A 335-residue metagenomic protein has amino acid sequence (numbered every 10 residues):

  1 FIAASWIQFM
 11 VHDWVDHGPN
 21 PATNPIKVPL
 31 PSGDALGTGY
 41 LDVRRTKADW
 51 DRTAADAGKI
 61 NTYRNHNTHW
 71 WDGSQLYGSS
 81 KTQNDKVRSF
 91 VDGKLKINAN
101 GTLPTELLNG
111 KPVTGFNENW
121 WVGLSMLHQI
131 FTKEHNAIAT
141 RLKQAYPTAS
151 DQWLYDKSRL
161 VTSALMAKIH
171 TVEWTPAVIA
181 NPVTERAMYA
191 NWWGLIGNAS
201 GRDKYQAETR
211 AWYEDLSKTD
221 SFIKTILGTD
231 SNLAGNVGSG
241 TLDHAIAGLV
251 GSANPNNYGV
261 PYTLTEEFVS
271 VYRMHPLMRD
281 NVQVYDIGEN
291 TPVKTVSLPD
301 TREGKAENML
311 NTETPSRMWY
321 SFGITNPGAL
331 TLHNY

Functional and structural regions predicted by a protein language model:
F1-R141, Y155-Y335: N-terminal accessory/cap region of cofactor-dependent oxidoreductases and related radical enzymes
K143-Y155: Short, charged, surface-exposed loops that flank catalytic or proteolytic processing sites
